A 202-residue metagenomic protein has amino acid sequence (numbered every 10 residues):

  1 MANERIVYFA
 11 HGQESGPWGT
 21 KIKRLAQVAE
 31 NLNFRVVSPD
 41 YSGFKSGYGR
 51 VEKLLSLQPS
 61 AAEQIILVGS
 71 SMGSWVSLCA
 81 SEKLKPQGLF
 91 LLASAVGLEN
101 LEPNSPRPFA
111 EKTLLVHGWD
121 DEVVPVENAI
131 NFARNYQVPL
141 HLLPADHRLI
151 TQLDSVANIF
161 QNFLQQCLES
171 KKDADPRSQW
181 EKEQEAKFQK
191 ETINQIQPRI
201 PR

Functional and structural regions predicted by a protein language model:
A2-F44, I196: Short, surface-exposed "cap/lid" segments of acyl-processing enzymes
Q13, W119-D121, A145-D146: Acidic beta-to-alpha connecting loop that harbors the catalytic carboxylate
W18, E122-N128: Conserved alpha/beta-hydrolase "acid-adjacent" motif
V68-S77: Gly/Ala-rich beta-loop-alpha elbow adjacent to hydrolase catalytic centers
K85-G97: A conserved short beta-strand
F109, L114-H117, D121: Short beta-strand/loop motif that positions the catalytic acidic residue of the alpha/beta-hydrolase fold
R134-I150: Catalytic histidine neighborhood in serine/cysteine hydrolases with alpha/beta-hydrolase-type architecture
I150-Q166: Post-His helix in hydrolase/transferase enzymes
